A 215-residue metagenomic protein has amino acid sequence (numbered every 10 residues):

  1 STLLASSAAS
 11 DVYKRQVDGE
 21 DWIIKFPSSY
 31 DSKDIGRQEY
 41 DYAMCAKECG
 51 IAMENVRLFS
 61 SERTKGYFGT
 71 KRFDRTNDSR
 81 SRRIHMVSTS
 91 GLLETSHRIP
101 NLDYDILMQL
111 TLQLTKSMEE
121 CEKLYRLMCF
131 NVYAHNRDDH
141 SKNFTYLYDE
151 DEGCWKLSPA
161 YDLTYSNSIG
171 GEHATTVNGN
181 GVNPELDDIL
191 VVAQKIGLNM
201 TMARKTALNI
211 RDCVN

Functional and structural regions predicted by a protein language model:
T2-K14: Single conserved hydrophobic/aromatic residue that forms the stacking wall/gate of nucleotide- or nucleobase-binding
V17-K33: ATP-binding glycine-rich loop module of kinase domains
S29, E62-C129, Y133: ATP-dependent phospho-/nucleotidyl transfer catalytic cores
K33-K47, L102-I169: Conserved kinase catalytic-core segment
A52-N55: Conserved HxN/HPN-centered segment at the entrance to the catalytic loop of eukaryotic protein kinase-like domains
S88, L92-L107, Y148-A203: Catalytic-core segments of enzymes that bind and process phosphorylated/nucleotide-bearing substrates
R211-N215: Metal-assisted phosphate- and nucleotidyl-transfer catalytic regions
